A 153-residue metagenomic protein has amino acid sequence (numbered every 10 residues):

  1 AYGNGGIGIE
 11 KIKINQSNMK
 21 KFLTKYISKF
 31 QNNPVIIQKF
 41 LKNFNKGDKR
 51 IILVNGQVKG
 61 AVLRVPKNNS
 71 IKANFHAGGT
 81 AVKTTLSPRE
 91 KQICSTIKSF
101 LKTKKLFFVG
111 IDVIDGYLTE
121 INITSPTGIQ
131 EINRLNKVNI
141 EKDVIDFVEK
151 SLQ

Functional and structural regions predicted by a protein language model:
Y2-G3, I7-K91: Phosphate-binding site of ATP-dependent enzymes
T85-Q153: ATP-dependent carboxylate activation and anion-phosphoryl transfer catalytic cores that bind Mg-ATP to form
